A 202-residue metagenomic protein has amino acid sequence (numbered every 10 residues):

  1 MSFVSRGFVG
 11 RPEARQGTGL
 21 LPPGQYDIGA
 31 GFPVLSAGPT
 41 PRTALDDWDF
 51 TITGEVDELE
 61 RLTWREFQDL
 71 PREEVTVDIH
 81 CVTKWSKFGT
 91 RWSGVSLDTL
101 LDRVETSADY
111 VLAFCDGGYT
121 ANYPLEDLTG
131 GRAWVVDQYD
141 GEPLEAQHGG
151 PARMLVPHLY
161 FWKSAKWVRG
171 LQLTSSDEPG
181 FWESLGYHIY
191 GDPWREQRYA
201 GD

Functional and structural regions predicted by a protein language model:
S2-D202: Structured, non-membrane catalytic/scaffold regions adjacent to prosthetic-group chemistry
